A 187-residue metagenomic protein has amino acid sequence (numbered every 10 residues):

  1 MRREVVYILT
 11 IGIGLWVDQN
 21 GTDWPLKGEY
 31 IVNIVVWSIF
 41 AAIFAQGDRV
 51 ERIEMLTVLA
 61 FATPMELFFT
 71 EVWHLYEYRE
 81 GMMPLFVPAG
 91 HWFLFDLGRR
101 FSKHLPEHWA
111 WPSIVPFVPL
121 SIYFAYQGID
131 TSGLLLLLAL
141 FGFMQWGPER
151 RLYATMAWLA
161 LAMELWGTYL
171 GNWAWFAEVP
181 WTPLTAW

Functional and structural regions predicted by a protein language model:
M1-W187: Aromatic-rich, lipid-facing transmembrane alpha helices and their immediate juxtamembrane interface loops in integral
